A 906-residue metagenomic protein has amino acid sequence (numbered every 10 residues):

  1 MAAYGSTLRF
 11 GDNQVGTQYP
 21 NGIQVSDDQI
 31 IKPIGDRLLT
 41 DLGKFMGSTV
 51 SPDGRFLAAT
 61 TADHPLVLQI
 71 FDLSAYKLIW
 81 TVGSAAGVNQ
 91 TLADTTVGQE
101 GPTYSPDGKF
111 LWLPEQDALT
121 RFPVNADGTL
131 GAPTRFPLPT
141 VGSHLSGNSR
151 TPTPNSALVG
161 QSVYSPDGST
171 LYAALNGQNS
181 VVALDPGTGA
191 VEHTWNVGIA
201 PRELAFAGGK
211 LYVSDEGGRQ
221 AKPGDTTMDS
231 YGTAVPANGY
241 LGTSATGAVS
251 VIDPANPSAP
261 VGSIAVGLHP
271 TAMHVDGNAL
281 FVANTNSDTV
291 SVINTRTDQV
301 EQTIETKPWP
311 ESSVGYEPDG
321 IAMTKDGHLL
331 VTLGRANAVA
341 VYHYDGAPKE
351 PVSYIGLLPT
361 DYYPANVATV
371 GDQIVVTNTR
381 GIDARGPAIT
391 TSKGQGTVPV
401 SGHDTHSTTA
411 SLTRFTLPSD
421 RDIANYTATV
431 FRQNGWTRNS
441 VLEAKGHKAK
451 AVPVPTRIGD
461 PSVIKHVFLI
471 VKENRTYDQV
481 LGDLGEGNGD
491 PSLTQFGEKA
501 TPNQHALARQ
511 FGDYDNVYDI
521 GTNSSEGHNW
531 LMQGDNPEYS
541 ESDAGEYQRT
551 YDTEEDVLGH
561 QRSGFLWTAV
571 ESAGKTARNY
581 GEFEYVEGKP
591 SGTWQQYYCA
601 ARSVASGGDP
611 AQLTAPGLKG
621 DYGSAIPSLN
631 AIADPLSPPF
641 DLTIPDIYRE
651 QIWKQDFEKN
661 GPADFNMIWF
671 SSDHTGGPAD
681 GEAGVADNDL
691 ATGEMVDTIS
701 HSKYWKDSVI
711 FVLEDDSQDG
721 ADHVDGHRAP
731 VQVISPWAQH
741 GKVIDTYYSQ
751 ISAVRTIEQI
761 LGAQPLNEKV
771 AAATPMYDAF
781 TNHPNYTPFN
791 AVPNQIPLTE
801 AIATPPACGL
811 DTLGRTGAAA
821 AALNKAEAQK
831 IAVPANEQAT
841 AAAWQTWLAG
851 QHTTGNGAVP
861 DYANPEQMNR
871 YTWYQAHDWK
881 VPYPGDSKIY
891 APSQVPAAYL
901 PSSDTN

Functional and structural regions predicted by a protein language model:
M1-S6, D904-N906: Bacterial/eukaryotic Sec-type N-terminal signal peptides
Y4-V452: Predominantly soluble domains enriched in secretory-pathway, periplasmic, or organellar proteins
A424-N906: N-terminal pro-sequences and low-complexity stem/linker regions of secreted or lumenal proteins
